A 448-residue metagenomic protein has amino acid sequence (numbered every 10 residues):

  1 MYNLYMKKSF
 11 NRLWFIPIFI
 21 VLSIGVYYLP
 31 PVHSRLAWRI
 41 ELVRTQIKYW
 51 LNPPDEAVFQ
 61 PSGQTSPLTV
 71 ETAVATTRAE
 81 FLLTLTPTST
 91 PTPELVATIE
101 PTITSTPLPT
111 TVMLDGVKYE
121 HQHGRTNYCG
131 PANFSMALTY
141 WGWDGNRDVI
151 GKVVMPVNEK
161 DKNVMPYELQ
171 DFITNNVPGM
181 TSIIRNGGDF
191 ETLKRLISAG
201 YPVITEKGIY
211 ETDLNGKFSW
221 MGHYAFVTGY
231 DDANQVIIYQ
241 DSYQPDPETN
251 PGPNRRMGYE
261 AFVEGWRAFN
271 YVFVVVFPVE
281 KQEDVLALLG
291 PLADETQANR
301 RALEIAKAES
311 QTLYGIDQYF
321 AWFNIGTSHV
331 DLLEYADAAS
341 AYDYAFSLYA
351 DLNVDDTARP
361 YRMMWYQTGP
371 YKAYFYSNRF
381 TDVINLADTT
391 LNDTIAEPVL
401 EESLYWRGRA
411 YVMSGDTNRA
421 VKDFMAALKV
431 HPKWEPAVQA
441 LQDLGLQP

Functional and structural regions predicted by a protein language model:
W38-T111, T357, T389, A426 (+1 more regions): Ser/Thr-rich, Proline-interspersed low-complexity disordered segments
I103-G187, E191, W266-E304, D317 (+6 more regions): Cysteine-nucleophile protease catalytic domains, especially the papain-like/related folds used in DUB/UBL proteases
G187-S242: Active-site-adjacent substructure of cysteine-protease-like catalytic cores
S219, D232-L332, D337, D343-Y344 (+1 more regions): Noncatalytic regulatory segments and standalone regulatory/sensor domains
V330-Y335, D343-W406: Alpha-helical adaptor scaffolds
D331, Y376, M413, D443-Q447: Register position in tetratricopeptide repeats
R419-P448: Terminal, low-structured helical/coil segments at or just beyond the last alpha-helical repeat
